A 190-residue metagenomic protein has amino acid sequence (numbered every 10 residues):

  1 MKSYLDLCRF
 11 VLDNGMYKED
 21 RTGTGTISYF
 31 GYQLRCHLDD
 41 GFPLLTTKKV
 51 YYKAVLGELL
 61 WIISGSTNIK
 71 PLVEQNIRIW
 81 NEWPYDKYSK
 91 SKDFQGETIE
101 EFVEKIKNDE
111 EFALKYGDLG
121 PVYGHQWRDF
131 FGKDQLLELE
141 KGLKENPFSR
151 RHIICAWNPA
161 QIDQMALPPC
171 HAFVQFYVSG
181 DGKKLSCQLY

Functional and structural regions predicted by a protein language model:
M1-Y190: Terminal, non-catalytic protein-protein interaction segments that mediate quaternary/complex assembly
